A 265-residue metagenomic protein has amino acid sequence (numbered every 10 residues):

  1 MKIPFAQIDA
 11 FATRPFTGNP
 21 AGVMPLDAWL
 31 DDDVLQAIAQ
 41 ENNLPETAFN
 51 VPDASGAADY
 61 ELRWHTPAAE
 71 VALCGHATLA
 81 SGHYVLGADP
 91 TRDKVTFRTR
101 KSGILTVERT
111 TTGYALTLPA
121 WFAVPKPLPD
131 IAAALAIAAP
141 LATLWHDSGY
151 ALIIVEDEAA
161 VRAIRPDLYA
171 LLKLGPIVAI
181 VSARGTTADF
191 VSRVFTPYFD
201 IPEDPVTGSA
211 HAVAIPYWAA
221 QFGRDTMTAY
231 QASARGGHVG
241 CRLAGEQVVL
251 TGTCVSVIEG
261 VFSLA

Functional and structural regions predicted by a protein language model:
M1-L73, L79-A265: Active-site proximal loop and beta-alpha junction motif in alpha/beta enzyme cores
